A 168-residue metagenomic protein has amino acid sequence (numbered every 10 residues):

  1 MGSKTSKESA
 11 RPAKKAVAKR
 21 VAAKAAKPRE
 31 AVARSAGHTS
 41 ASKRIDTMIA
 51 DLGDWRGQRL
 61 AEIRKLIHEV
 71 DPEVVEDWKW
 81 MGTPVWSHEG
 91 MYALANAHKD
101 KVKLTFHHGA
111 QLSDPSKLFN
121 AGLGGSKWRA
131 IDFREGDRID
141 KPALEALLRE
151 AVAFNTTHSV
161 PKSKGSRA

Functional and structural regions predicted by a protein language model:
M1-A168: Charge-dense, helix-prone N-terminal extensions
